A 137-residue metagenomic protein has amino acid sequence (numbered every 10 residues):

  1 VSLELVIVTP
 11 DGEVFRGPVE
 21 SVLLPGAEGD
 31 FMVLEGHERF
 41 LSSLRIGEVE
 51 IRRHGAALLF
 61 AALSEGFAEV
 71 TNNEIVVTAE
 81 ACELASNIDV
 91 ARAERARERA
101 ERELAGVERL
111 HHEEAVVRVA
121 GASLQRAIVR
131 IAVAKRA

Functional and structural regions predicted by a protein language model:
V1-V6, R136: N-terminal export/targeting signal detector
V6-E101: Compact, glycine-rich, soluble single-domain proteins
V76, C82-A137: Acidic/glycine-rich phosphate/pyrophosphate-binding loops and surrounding catalytic core that coordinate Mg2+
